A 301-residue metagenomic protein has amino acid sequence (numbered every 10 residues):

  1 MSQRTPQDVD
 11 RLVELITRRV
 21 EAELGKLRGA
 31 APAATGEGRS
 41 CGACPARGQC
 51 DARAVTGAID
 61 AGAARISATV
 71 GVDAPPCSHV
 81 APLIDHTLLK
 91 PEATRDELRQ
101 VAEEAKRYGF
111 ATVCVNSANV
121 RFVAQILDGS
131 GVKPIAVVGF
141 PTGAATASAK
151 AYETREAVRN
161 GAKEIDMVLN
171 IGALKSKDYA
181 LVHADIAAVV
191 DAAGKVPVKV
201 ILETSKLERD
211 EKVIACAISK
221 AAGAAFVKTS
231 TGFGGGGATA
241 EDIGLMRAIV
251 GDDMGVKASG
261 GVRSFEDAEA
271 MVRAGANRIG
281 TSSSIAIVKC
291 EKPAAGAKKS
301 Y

Functional and structural regions predicted by a protein language model:
M1-R65: Protein-protein interaction and targeting regions used for scaffolding, dimerization, and localization
T69-Y108, A118-V256, S264-K292, A297-Y301: Alpha/beta enzyme core
T112-V115: Short, hydrophobic beta-strand segments that form beta-sheet elements in well-ordered domains
S259: Short hydrophobic "strand-cap" motifs at the C-terminus of beta-strands
